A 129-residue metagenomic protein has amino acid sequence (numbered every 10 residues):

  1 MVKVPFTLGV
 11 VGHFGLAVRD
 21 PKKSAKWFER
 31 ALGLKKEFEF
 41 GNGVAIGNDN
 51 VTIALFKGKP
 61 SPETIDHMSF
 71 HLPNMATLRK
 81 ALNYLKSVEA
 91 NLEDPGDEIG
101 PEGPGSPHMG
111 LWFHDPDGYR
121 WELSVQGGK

Functional and structural regions predicted by a protein language model:
M1-F6, N42-G43, N50-T52, D66 (+2 more regions): Amphipathic alpha-helical "stalk" segments
M1-K23, I65-M68, G127-K129: N-terminal beta-strand motif that seeds the catalytic metal site of vicinal oxygen chelate
L8-G9, G15-I53, G58-K59: Core segments of cupin and vicinal oxygen chelate
F14, F56, P104-S106, L123-K129: Short beta->alpha transition motifs characteristic of CBS
P21, S69-D117: Vicinal oxygen chelate
E37-E39, P95, L123: Residue-level detector of high-confidence beta-strand sites
N50-T52, P60-P62, P73-L78: Short, charged/polar surface micro-motifs in flexible loops or helix N-caps
